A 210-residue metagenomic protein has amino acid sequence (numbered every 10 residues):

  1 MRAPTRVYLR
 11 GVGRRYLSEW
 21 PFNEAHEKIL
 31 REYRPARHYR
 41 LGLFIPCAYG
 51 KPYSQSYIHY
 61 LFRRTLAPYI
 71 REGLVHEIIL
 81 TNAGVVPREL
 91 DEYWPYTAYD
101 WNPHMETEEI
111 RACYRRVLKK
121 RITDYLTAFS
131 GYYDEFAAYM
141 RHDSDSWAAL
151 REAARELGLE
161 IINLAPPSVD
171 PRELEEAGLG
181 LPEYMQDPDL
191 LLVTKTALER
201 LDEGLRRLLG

Functional and structural regions predicted by a protein language model:
M1-I70: Active-site and ligand/interface coordination hotspots across diverse enzymes and nucleic-acid-associated assemblies
R34-Y39, I70-E72, Y125-D134: Flexible, charged surface loops at secondary-structure boundaries
L43, E77-L80, I161-N163: Conserved beta-strand scaffold positions in the cores of enzyme catalytic domains, especially in NTP/NDP-utilizing
I45-C47, S56-Y57, L80-A83, A138-H142: Short His-Asn-centered micro-motif
Y49-S54, G84-R88, M105-C113, D143-W147: Short acidic, S/G/P-rich loop/turn micro-motifs used as interaction or catalytic elements
G73-Y99: Short connector loops at secondary-structure junctions
Y93-W94, N102-E108, A138: Anaerobic metallocofactor- and corrinoid-dependent redox/one-carbon enzyme cores, especially those from methanogenesis
A112-G210: Glycine/proline-rich loop-helix segments at beta-alpha junctions forming the active-site rim of enzyme cores
